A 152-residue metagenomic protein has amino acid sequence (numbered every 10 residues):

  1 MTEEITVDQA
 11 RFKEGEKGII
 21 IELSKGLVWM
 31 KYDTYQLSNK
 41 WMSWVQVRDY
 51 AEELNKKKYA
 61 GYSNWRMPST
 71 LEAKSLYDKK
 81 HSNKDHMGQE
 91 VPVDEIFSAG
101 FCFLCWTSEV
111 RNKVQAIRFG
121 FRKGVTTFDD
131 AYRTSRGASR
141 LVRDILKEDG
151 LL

Functional and structural regions predicted by a protein language model:
M1-W65, L141-V142: Extracellular adhesion/carbohydrate-recognition regions
E16, K25, S63, G100-C105 (+2 more regions): Residues that flank catalytic or metal-binding motifs in active/ligand-binding sites
Y32, E109, R122, V142-D144: Structured loops at beta-to-helix junctions and adjacent beta-edge loops in soluble globular domains
Q36-W41, V114-A116, G150: Short, solvent-exposed loop/turn elements at domain surfaces
L37-K40, D85, T127: A short local loop/turn or secondary-structure capping micro-motif enriched for an aromatic residue
R48-Y62, T70-R118: An exposed tryptophan-centered "aromatic clamp" motif
F119-D129: Low-complexity, intrinsically disordered Gly/Pro/Thr-rich segments
D130-L152: Short, structured beta-strand segments at or near domain termini in extracellular proteins/domains
